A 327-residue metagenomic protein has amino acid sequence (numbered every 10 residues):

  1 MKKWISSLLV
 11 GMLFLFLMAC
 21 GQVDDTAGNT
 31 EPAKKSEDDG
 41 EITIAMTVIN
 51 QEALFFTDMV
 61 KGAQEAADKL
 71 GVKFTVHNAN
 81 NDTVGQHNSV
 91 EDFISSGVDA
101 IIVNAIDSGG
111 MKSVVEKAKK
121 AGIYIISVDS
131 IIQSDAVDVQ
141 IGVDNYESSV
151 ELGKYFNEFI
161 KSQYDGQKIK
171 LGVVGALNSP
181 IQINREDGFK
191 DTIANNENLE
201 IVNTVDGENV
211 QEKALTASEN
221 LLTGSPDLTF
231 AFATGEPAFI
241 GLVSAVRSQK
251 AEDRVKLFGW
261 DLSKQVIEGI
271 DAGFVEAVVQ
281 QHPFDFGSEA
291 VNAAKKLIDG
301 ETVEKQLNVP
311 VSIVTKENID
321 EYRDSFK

Functional and structural regions predicted by a protein language model:
M1-I5, L9: Positively charged n-region of N-terminal signal peptides that target proteins for export
K3, C20-K327: A residue-level marker of the well-folded mature domains of exported/periplasmic proteins
L9-V10, G300: Generic hydrophobic alpha-helical membrane-segment signal
